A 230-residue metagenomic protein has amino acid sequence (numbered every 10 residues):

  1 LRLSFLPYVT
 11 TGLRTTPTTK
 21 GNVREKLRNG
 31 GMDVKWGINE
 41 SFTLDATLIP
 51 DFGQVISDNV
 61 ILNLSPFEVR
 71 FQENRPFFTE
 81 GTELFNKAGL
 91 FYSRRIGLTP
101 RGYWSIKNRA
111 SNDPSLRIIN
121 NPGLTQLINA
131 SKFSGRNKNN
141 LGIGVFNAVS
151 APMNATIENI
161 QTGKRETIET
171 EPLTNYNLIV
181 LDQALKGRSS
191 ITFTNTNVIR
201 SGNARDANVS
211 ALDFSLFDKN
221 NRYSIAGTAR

Functional and structural regions predicted by a protein language model:
L1-S4: Edge strands and adjacent loops of beta-rich recognition modules
L6-L13, V23-R230: Outer-membrane beta-barrel channel domains
T18: N-terminal/domain-start segments enriched in small and hydrophobic, helix-friendly residues, covering either
